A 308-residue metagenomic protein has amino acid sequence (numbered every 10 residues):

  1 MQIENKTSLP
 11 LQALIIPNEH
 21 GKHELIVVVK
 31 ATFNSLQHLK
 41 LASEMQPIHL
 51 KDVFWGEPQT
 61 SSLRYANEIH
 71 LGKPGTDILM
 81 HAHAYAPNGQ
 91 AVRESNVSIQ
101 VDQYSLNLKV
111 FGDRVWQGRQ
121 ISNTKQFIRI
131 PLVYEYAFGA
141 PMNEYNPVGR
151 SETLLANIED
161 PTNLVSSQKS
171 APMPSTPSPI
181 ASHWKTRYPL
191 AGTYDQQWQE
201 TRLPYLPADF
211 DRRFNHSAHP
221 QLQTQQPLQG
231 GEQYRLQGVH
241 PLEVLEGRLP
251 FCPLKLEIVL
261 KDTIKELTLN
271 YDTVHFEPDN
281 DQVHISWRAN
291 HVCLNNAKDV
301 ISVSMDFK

Functional and structural regions predicted by a protein language model:
Q2-K308: Extended intrinsically disordered or low-complexity segments
